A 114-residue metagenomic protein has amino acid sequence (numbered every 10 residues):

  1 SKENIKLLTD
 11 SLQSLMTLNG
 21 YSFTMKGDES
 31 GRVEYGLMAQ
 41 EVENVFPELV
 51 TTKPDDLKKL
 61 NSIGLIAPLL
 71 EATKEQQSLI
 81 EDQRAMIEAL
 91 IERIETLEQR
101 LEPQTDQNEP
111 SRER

Functional and structural regions predicted by a protein language model:
S1-N4, Y21-Y35: Active-site-adjacent substrate-recognition loops and nearby beta-strands within hydrolase catalytic domains
K2-N4, E48-R114: C-terminal intramolecular chaperone/auto-processing assembly modules
N4-T17: Periplasmic N-terminal gating module of Gram-negative TonB-dependent outer-membrane receptors
D10, G20-F23, P47, Q99: Generic structural signal for secondary-structure transition and capping sites
M38: Cytosolic catalytic regions of ATP/NTP-dependent phosphoryl-transfer enzymes
V42: Active-site-adjacent helical/loop segments in soluble small-molecule enzymes
